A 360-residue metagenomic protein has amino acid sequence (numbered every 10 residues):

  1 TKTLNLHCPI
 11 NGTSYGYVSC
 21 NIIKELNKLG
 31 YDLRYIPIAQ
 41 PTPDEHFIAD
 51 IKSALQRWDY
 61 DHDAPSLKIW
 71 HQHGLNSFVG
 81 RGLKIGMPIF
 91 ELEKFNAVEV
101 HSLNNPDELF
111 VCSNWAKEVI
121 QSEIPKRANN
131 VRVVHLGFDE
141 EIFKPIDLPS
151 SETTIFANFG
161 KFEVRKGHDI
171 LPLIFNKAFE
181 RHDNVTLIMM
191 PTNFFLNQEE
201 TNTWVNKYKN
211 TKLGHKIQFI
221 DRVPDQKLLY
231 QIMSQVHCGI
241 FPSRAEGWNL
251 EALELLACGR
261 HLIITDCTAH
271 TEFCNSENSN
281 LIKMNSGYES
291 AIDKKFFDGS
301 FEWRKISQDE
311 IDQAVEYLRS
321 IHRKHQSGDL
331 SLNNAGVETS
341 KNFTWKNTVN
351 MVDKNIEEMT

Functional and structural regions predicted by a protein language model:
L4, P149-K166, P172-F175, L187-M189: Conserved donor-binding/catalytic core segment of Leloir-type glycosyltransferases
N5, Q40-P125, K227-L228: Extended catalytic core of nucleotide-activated donor transferases of GT-like folds
A97-V98, G137-T153: Acidic anion/phosphate-binding donor-loop and adjacent secondary structure in glycosyltransferase catalytic cores
Q198-K227: Nucleotide-activated donor-binding/catalytic signature segment of Leloir-type glycosyltransferases, i.e., the conserved
Y230-V236: Short alpha-helical donor nucleotide-sugar binding micro-motif in glycosyltransferases
R244: Aromatic "clamp/platform" in nucleotide-sugar-dependent glycosyltransferases that forms part of the donor/acceptor
H261-I264, N280-I282: Short hydrophobic beta-strand element within catalytic cores of glycosyltransferases and related nucleotide-activated
K305-E316, R323-K354: A charged, aromatic-enriched C-terminal amphipathic alpha-helix characteristic of glycosyltransferases across folds
